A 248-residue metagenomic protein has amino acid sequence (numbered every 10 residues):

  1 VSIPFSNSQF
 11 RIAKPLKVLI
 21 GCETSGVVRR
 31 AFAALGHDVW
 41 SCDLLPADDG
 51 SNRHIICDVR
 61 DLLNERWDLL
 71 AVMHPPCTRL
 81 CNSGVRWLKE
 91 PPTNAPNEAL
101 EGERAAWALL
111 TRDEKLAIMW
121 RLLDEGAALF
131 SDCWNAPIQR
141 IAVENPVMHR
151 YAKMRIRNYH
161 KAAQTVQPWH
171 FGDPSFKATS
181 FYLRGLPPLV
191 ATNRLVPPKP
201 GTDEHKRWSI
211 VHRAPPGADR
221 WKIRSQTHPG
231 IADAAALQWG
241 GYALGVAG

Functional and structural regions predicted by a protein language model:
S2-G248: Conserved active-site and SAM-binding loop architecture of S-adenosyl-L-methionine-dependent nucleic-acid
